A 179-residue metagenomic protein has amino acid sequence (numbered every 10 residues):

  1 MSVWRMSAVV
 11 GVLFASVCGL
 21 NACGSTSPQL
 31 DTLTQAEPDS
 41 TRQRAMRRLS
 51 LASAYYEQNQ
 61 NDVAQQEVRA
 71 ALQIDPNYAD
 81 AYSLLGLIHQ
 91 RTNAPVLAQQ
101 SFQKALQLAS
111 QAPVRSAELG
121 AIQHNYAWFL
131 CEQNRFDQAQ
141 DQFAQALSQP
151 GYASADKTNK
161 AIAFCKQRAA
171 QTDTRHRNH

Functional and structural regions predicted by a protein language model:
C18-S40: Bacterial Sec signal peptide processing site at the extreme N-terminus
S40-A70, I74: Alpha-helical segment of the N-proximal tetratricopeptide repeat
R44, Y78, A112, L119 (+1 more regions): Residue-level recognition of tetratricopeptide repeat
E57, R91-T92, E132, F164-R168: Register position in tetratricopeptide repeats
L84, E118, N125, N159-A161: Canonical tetratricopeptide repeat
